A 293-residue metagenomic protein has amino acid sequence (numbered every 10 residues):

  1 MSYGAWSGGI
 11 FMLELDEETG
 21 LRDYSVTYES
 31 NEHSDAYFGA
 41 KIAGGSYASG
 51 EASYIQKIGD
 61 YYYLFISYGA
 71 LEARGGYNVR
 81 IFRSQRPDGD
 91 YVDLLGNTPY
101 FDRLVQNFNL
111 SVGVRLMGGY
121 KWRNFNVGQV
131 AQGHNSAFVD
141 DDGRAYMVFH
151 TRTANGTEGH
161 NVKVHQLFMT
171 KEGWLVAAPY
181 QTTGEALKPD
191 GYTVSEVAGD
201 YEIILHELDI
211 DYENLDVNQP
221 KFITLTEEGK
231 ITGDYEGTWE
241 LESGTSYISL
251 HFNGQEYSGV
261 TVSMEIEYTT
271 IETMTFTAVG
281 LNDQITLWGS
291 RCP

Functional and structural regions predicted by a protein language model:
M1-P293: Carbohydrate-active catalytic/glycan-binding domains of CAZyme proteins, especially the secreted or lumenal ectodomains
